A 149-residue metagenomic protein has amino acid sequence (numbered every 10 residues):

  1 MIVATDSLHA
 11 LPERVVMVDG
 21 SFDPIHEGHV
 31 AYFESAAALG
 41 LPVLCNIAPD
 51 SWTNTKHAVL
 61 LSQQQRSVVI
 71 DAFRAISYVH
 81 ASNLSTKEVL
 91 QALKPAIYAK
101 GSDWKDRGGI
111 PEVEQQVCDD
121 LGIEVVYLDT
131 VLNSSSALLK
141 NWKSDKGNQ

Functional and structural regions predicted by a protein language model:
M1-Q149: Nucleotidyltransferase catalytic core that binds NTPs
